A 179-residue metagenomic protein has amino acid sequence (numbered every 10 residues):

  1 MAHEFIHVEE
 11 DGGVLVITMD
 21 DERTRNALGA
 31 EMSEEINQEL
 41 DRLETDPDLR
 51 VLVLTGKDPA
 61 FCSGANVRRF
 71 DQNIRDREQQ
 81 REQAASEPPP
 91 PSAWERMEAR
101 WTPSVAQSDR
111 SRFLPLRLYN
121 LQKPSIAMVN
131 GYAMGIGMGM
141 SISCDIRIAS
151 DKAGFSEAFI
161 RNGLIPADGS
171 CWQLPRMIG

Functional and structural regions predicted by a protein language model:
M1-P59, D71-D76: Conserved CoA-thioester-binding segment of acyl-CoA-metabolizing enzymes
E22-R25, P59, G64, K152-A158 (+1 more regions): A short, glycine- and basic residue-enriched loop/turn that sits immediately adjacent to a domain's principal
R25, G29, N130, G137: Glycine-rich acyl-CoA binding loop
A30-S33, V67, K152, A167: ATP/adenylate-binding site constellation spanning eukaryotic-like Ser/Thr protein kinases, ABC-transporter
D46, L121-Q122: Acidic-histidine catalytic/liganding microenvironments
G56-R117, A133, G163: Glycine- (often His-adjacent) and acidic-residue-rich active-site loop that binds/positions the CoA thioester
R112-N120, M128, M134-G179: CoA-thioester-processing core
